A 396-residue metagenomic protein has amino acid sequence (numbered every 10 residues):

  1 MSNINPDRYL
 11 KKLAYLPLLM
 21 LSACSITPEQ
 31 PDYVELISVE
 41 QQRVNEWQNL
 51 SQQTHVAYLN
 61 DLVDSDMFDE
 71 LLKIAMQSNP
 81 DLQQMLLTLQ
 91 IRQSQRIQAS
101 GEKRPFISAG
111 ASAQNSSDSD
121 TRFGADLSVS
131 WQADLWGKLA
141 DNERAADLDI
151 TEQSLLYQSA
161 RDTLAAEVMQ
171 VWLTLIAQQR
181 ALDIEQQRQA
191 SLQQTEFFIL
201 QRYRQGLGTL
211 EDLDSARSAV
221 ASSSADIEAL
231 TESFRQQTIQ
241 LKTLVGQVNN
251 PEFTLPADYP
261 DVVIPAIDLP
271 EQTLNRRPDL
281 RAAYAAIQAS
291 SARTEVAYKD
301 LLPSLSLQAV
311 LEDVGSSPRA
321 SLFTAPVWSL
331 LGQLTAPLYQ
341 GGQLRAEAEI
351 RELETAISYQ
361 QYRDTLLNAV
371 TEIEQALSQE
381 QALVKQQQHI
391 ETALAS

Functional and structural regions predicted by a protein language model:
S2-D7, K11-I74, T231-N275: Terminal intrinsically disordered/low-complexity segments used for targeting and assembly
V56-A57, D61, M67, K73-S78 (+2 more regions): Amphipathic alpha-helical coiled-coil scaffold segments and their short linker/junction regions
F68-E70, R122-G124, Q170, S215 (+2 more regions): Transmembrane beta-barrel architecture of outer-membrane proteins
L72, D126-S128, W172, P270 (+2 more regions): Membrane-embedded beta-strand positions in outer-membrane beta-barrel channels/transporters
Q83, K103-T121, S130-S159, R281 (+3 more regions): Small/polar (Gly/Ser/Thr/Ala-rich) solvent-exposed segments that form structured loops/beta-strands/short helices used
Q84-A99, A160, L164-Q201, S218-S223 (+3 more regions): Amphipathic alpha-helical coiled-coil segments
Y203-L207: A short glycine-centered flexible hinge/capping loop motif at secondary-structure junctions
S223-T231: Amphipathic alpha-helical coiled-coil segments
